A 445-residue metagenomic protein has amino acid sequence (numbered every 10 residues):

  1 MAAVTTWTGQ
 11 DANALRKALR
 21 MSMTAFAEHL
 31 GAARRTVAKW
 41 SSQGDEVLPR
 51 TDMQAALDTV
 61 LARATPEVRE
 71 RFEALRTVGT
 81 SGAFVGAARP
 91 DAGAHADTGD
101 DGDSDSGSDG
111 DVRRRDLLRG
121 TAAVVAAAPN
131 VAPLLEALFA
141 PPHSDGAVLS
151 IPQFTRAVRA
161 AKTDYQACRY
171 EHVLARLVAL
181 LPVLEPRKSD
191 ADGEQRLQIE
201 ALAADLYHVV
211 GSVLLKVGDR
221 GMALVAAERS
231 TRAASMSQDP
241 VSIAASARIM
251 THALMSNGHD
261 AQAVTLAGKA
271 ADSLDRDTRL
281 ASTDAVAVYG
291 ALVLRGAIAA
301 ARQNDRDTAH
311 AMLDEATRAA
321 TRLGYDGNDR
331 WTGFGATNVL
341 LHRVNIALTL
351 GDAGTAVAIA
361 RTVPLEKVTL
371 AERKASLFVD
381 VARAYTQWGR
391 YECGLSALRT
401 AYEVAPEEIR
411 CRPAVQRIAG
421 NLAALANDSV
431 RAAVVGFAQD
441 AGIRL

Functional and structural regions predicted by a protein language model:
M1-T6, Q10-A14, E28-L30, K39 (+3 more regions): Short amphipathic recognition helices of helix-turn-helix/homeodomain-type DNA-binding modules
K17: Short helix-to-coil "ATP-lid" hinge immediately C-terminal to the conserved N-box Asn in the Bergerat
A25, T36: Residues in the helix-turn-helix
G44-L48, T369-E372: Short acidic, glycine/proline-enriched loop segments that cap or flank alpha-helices
L138-L445: Conserved binding/catalytic microenvironments
